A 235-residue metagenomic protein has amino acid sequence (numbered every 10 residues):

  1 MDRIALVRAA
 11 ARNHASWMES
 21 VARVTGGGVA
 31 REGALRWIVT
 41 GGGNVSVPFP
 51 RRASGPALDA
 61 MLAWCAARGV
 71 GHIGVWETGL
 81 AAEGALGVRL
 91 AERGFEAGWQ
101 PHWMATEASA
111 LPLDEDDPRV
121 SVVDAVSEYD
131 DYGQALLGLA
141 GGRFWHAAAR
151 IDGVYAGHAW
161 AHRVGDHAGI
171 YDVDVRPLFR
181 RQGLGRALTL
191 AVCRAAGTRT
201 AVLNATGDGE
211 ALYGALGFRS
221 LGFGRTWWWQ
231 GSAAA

Functional and structural regions predicted by a protein language model:
M1-A67, A82-E83: N-terminal charged segments
A22-A30, G69-G71, A82, L86 (+4 more regions): A short helix-loop-beta-strand connector motif used in the catalytic cores of GNAT acetyltransferases and, in some
G28-G33, R89-R93, D117-R119, R143-A159: Conserved beta-hairpin
A53-P118, L203, R225-W229: Acyl-donor-binding surface of acyltransferase catalytic domains
G55-A63, V175-A195, A215: Conserved acetyl-CoA-binding loop-helix of GNAT-fold acetyltransferases
L90, Y213, F218: Conserved active-site tyrosine of GNAT-family acetyltransferases
W99, Y155-G157, G222: A structural microfeature
Q134-R176: A conserved beta-strand-loop-helix scaffold within acyl/acetyltransferase catalytic domains
